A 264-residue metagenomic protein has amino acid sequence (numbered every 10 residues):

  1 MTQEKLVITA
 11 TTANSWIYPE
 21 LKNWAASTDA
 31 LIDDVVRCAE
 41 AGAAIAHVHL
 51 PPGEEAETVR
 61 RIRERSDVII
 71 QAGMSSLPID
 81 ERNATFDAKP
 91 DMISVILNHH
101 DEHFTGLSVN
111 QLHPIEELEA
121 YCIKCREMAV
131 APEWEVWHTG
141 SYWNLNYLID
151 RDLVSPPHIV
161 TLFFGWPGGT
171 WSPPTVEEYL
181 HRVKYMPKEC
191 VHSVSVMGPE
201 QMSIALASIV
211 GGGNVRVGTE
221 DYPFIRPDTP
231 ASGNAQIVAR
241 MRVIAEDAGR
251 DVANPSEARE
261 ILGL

Functional and structural regions predicted by a protein language model:
E4, G53-S75, L118-C125, L180-E189 (+2 more regions): Alpha-helix-loop-beta-strand connector modules within alpha/beta enzyme cores
A10-D33, G73-I79, L107-L112, E133 (+2 more regions): Active-site mouth loops of central-metabolism enzymes
T12, T28-I32, P52-L112: Active-site beta->alpha loop and helix N-cap motifs at the rims of alpha/beta catalytic domains
P19, A43-R61, F163-W166, P223-P227: Glycine-rich, proline-tolerant flexible connector loops at the mouths of alpha/beta enzymes
L31, C38, H49, I93 (+4 more regions): Conserved, mostly hydrophobic/aromatic
E40-A43, D67, P90, G212-G213: A structural motif
M92-E220, A231: Catalytic alpha/beta core domains of metabolic enzymes, predominantly
V243-L264: Mid-to-C-terminal alpha-helical segments outside catalytic/metal-binding sites
